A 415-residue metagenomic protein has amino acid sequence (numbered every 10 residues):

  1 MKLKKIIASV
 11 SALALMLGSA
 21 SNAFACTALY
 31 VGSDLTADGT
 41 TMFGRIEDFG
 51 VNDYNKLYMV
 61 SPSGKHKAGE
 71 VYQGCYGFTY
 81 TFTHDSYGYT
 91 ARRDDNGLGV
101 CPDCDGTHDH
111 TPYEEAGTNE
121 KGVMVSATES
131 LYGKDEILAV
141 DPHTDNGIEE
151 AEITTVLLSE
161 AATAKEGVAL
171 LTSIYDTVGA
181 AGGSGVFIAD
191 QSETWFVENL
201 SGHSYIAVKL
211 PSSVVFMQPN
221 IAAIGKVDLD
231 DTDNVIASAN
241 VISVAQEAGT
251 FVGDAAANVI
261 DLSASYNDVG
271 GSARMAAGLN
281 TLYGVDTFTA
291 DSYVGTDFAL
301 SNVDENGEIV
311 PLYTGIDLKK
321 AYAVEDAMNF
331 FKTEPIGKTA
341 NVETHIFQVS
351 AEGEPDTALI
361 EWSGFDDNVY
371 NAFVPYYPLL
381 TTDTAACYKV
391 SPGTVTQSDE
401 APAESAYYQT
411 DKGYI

Functional and structural regions predicted by a protein language model:
M1-V10: Bacterial N-terminal signal peptides that target proteins for export
S11, L15-S19: Hydrophobic core
S19-A25: Sec-dependent signal peptide cleavage junction
C26-E149, L170-A299: A contiguous strand-loop segment
T154-E160: Short, well-ordered beta-strand elements within core beta-sheets of diverse protein domains
Q246-E352, D356-L359, G364: Glycine-rich, aromatic-lined ligand/substrate-binding cores of catalytic and carbohydrate-binding domains
M328-I415: Substrate-recognition/cap regions that form aromatic- and gly/pro-loop-enriched pockets for small-molecule ligands
